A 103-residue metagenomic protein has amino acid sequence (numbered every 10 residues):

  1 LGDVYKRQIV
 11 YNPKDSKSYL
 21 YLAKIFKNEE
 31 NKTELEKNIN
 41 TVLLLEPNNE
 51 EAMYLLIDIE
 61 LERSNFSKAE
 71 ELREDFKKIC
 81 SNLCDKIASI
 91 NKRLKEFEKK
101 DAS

Functional and structural regions predicted by a protein language model:
L1-Y5: Short, small-residue-biased leader/transition segments that mark boundaries at the very start of proteins
Y11, L45, K78-N82: Structural marker of alpha-solenoid helical repeat scaffolds
D15, N49, L83-C84: Residue-level recognition of tetratricopeptide repeat
Y21, L55, S89-R93: Canonical tetratricopeptide repeat
E70-S103: Terminal, low-structured helical/coil segments at or just beyond the last alpha-helical repeat
